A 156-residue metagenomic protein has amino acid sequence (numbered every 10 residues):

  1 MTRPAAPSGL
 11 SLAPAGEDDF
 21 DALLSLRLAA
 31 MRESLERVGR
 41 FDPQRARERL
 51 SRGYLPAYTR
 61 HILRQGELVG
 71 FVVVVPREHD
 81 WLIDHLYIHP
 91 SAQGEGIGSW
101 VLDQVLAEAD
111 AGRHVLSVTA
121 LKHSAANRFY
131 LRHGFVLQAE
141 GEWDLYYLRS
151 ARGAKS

Functional and structural regions predicted by a protein language model:
S11-S25: A short beta-loop-alpha structural element at the N-terminal edge of CoA-dependent acyl/N-acetyltransferase catalytic
A15, L86-I88, A120: Hydrophobic adenine-recognition pocket in adenosine-nucleotide-binding enzymes
L28-R49: Conserved GNAT-fold acetyl-CoA-binding loop/helix
S51-H61, G70: A short helix-loop-beta-strand connector motif used in the catalytic cores of GNAT acetyltransferases and, in some
E67-V75, L82-Y87: Conserved beta-strand in the GNAT
I88, G94-A107, L131-R132: Conserved acetyl-CoA-binding loop-helix of GNAT-fold acetyltransferases
S99, K122-Y146: Conserved active-site alpha-helix within GNAT-family acetyltransferase domains
A109-L121: Conserved GNAT acetyl-CoA-binding A-motif
